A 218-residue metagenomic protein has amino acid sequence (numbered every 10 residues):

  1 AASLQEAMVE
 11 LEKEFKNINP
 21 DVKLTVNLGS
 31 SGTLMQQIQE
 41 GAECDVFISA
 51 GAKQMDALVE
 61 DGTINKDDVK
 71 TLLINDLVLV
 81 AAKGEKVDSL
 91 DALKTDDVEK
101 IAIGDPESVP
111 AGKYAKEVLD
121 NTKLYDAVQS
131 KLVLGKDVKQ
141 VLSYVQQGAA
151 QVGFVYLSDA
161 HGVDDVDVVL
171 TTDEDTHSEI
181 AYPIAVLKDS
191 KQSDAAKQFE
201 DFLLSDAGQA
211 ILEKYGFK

Functional and structural regions predicted by a protein language model:
A1-N19, G32-E40, S49-A52, D56-D61 (+2 more regions): Exported/periplasmic ABC-transporter solute-binding proteins
V22-L24, L77: Conserved beta-strand core positions
G62-K70: Central helical "cap/lid" subdomain
V69-L77: Short, glycine-/small- and polar/acidic-enriched structural segments that line small-molecule recognition paths
